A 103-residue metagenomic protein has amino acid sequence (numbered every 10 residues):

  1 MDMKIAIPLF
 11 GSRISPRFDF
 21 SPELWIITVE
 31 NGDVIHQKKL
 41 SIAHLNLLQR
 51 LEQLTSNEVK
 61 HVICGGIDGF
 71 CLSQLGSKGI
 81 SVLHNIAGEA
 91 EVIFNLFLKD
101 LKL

Functional and structural regions predicted by a protein language model:
M1-P22, I26-I27: N-terminal basic/disordered segments at the start of proteins
L9, G65-G66, I86-A87: Short secondary-structure boundary segments
Q37-S56: Compact, glycine-rich, soluble single-domain proteins
L45, I67-F70: Short Gly/Pro-enriched loop/turn and capping motifs at secondary-structure junctions
E58, G66, G79: Conserved functional loop/turn residues at catalytic and ligand-binding sites
G69-L103: C-terminal structural segments of small proteins and small subunits
